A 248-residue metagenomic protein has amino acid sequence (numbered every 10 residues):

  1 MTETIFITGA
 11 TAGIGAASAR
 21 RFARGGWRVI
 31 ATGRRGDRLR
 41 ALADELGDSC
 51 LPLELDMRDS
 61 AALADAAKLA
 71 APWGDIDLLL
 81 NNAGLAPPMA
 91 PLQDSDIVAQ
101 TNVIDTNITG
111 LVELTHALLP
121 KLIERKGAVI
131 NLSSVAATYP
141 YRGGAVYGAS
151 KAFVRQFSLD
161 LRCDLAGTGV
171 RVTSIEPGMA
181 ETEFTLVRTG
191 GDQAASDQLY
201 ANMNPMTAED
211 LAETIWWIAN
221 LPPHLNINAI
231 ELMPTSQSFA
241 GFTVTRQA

Functional and structural regions predicted by a protein language model:
T11-A12: Conserved glycine-rich cofactor-binding loop
G25-L42: Conserved glycine-rich Rossmann-like NAD(P)H-binding loop of the short-chain dehydrogenase/reductase
L55-A66, I97: The beta1-alpha1 cofactor-binding region of Rossmann-like NAD(H)/NADP(H)-dependent oxidoreductases
A90-L92, D96-N102: Substrate-binding pocket helix/loop in short-chain dehydrogenase/reductase
T115, S150: Active-site helix of classical SDR
S134: Residue(s) in the substrate-gating loop at a strand-loop-helix junction that position the organic substrate next
S174-G178, Q193-G241: C-terminal helical subdomain
